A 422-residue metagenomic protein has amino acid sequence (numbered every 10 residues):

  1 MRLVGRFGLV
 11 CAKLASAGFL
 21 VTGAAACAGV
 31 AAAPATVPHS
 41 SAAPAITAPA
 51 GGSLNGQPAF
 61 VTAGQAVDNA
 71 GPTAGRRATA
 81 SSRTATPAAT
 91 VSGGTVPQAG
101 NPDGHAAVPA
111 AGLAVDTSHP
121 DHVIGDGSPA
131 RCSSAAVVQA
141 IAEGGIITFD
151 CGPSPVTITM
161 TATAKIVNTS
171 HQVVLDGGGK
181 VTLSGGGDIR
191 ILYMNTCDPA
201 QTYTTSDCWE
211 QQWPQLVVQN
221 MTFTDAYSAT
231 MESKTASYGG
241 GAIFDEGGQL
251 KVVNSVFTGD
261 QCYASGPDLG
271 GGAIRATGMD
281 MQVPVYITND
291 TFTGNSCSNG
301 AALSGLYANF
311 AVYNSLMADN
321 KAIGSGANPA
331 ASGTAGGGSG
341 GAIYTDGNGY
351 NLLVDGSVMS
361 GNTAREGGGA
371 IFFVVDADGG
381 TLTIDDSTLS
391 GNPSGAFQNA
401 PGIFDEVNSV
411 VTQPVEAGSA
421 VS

Functional and structural regions predicted by a protein language model:
M1-G18: N-terminal export and membrane-targeting signals
T22-T62, A70-P72, R76, R83: C-terminal region of N-terminal signal peptides and the immediate post-cleavage residues of exported proteins
A106-T117: Blade/loop signatures of beta-propeller domains
I124-T148: Acidic Gly/Asp/Thr-rich repetitive segments characteristic of extracellular carbohydrate-active and adhesion proteins
V138, A142-E143, T159-D176, T182-N220 (+4 more regions): Extracellular beta-strand-rich solenoid/capping regions of secreted or surface-exposed proteins that bind or remodel
G145, V156, A162-A164, H171-V173 (+17 more regions): The right-handed parallel beta-helix/beta-solenoid scaffold, focusing on the short coil/turn and N-cap positions
G177-K180, W213-Y227, Q249-Y263, M281-S298 (+4 more regions): Right-handed parallel beta-helix
I189-A200, A226-S237, G259-G270, R275-G278 (+5 more regions): Acidic/polar low-complexity surface segments
